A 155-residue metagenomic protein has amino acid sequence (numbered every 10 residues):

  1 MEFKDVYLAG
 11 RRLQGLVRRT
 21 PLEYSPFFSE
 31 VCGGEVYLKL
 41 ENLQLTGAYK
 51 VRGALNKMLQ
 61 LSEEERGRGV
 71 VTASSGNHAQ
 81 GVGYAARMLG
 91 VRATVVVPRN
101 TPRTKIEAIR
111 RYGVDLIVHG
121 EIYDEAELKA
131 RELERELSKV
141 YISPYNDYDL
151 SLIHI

Functional and structural regions predicted by a protein language model:
M1-I153: PLP-dependent amino-acid enzyme catalytic core
